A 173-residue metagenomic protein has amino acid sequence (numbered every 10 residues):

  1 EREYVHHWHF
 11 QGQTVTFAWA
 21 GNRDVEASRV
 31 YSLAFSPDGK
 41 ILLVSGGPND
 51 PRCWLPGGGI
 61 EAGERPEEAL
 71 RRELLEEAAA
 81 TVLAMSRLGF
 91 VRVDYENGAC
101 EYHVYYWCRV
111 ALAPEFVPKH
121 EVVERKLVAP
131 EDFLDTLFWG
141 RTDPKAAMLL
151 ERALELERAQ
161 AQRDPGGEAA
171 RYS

Functional and structural regions predicted by a protein language model:
E1-Y31: Acidic, metal-coordinating catalytic segment for phosphate/diphosphate chemistry, firing primarily on the Nudix
D24, P51-C53, D94-Y95: Short, solvent-exposed loop/turn segments at secondary-structure junctions
E26, W54, P118-E121: Short glycine-enriched loop/turn motifs at secondary-structure junctions
R29-Y31, I41, V122: Short glycine-rich loop/turn motifs
S36-E76: Conserved Nudix-box catalytic region and its N-terminal flanking loop in Nudix hydrolases and closely related
I60-P144: Unchanged
R141-S173: Charged phosphate-binding loop/patch that engages nucleotide di/tri-phosphates or the phosphate backbone of nucleic
